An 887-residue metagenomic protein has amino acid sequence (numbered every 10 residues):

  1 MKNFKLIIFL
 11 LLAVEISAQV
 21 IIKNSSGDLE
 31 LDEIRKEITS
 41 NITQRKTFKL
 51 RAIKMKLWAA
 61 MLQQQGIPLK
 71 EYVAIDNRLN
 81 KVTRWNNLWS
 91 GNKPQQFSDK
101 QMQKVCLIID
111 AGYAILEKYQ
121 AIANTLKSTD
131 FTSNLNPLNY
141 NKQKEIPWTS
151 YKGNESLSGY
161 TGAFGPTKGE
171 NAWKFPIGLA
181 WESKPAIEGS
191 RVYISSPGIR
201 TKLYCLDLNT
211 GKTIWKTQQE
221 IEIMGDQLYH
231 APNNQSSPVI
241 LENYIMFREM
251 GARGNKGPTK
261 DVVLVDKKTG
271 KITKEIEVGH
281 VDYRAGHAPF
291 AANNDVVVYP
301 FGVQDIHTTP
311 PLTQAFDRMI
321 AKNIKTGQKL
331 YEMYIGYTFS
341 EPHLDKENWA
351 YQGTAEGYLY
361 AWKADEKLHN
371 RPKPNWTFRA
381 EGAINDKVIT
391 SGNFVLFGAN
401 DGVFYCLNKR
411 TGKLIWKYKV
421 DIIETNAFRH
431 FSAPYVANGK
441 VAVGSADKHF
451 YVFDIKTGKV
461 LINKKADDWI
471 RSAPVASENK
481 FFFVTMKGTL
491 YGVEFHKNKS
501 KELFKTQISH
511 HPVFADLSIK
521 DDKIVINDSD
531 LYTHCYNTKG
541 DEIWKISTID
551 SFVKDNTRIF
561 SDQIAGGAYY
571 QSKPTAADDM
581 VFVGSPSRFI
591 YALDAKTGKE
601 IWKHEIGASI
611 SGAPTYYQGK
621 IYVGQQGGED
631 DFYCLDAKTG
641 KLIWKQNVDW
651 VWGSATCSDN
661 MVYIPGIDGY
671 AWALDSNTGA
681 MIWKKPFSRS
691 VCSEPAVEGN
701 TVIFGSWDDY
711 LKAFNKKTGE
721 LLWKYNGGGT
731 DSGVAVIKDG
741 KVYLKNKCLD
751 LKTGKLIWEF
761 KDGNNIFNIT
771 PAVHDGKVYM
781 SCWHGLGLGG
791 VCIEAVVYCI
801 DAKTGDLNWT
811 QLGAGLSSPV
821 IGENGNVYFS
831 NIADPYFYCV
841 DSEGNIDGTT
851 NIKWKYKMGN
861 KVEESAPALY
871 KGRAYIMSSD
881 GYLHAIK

Functional and structural regions predicted by a protein language model:
N24-D130: Long, low-complexity or tandemly repetitive, helically biased scaffold regions used for multimeric assembly/adhesion
N136-N171, A315: Blade/loop signatures of beta-propeller domains
T149, V192-I194, I245-M246, V297-V298 (+19 more regions): Conserved beta-propeller blade signature
E155, W173-E188, P197-R200, K216-L241 (+24 more regions): Extracytoplasmic beta-rich repeat domains
T201, G357, G402, K448 (+8 more regions): Short coil/turn segments within WD40 beta-propeller repeats
D207-T210, D266-T269, N323-T326, K363-L368 (+12 more regions): Short loop/turn segments that connect beta-strands within beta-propeller blades
G492, M858-K887: Blade-level signature of beta-propeller repeat domains, shared across WD40, Kelch, NHL, RCC1 and BNR/Asp-box propellers
